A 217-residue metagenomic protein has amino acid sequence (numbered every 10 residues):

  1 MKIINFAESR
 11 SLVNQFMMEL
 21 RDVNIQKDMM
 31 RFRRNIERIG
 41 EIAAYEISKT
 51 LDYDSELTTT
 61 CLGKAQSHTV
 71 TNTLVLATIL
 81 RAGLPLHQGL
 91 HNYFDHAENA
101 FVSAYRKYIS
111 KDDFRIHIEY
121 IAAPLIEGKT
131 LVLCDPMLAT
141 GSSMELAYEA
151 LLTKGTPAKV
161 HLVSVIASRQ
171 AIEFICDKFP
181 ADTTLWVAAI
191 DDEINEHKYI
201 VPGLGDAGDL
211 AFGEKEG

Functional and structural regions predicted by a protein language model:
M1-G217: PRPP-associated nucleotide enzymes
